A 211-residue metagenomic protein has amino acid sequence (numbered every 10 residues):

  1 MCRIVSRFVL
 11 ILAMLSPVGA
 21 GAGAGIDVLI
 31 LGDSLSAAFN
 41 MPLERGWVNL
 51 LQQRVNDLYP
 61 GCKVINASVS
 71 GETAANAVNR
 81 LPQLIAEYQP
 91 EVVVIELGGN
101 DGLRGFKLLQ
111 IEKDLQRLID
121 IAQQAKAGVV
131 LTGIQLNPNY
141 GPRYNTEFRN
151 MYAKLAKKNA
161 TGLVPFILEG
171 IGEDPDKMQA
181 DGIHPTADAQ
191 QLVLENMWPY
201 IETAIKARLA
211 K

Functional and structural regions predicted by a protein language model:
M1-V9: Bacterial N-terminal signal peptides that target proteins for export
F8-P17: Bacterial N-terminal signal peptides
G21-S70, L81-Q89: Serine-esterase "nucleophile elbow" of acetyl-processing enzymes
L50-R54, P60, N76-K211: Alpha-helical cap/lid subdomain in secreted, periplasmic, or secretory-pathway luminal O-acyl-processing enzymes
G71-A75: Acidic-and-aromatic substrate-binding clefts and catalytic sites of carbohydrate-active enzymes
